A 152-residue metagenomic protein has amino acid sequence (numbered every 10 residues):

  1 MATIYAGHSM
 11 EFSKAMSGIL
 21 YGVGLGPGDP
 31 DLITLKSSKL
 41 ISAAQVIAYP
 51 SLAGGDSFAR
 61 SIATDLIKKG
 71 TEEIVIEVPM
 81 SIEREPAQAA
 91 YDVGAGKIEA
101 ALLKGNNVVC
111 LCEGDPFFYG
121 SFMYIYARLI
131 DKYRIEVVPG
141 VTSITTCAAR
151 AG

Functional and structural regions predicted by a protein language model:
A6-S9: Short hydrophobic alpha-helical segments enriched in small aliphatic residues
E11-I76: Glycine-rich, flexible N-terminal cofactor/catalytic loop recognition
I19-V23, N106-C110, I135: Generic beta-sheet signal
P27-P30, A53, S81, E113-F117: Short glycine-rich anion-binding loops that position phosphate/pyrophosphate groups of nucleotides and phosphorylated
Y49-P50, V75, C110-C112, E136-G140: General beta-strand structural signal in soluble alpha/beta enzymes
G54-D56, S81, T142-T146: Short gly/pro/ser/thr-enriched loop/turn and capping motifs at secondary-structure boundaries
P79-L103, C110: Glycine/small-residue-rich loop that forms an oxyanion/phosphate-binding "nest" at active or ligand-binding sites
E113-G152: Class I SAM-dependent methyltransferase SAM-binding "motif I" and its flanking Rossmann-like core
